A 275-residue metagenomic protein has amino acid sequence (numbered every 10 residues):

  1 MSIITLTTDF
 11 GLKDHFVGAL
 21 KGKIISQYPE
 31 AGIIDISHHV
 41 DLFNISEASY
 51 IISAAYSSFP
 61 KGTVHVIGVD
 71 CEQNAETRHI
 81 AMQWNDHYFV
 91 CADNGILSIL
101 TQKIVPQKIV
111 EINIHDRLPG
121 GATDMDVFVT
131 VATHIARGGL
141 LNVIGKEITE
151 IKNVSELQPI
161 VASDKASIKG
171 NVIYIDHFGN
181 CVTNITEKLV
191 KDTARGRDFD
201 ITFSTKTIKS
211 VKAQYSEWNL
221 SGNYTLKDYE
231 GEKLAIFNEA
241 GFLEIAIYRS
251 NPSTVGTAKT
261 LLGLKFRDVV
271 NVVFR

Functional and structural regions predicted by a protein language model:
M1-E76: N-terminal glycine-/serine-/threonine-rich phosphate-binding loop
S2-T5, A31-I34, T63-V66, H79-A81 (+9 more regions): Structural motif
I3, L262-R275: Short, basic/aromatic-enriched C-terminal tail that caps enzymatic domains
T8-F10, I36, G68-C71, N85 (+8 more regions): Fold-independent oxyanion-binding glycine-rich loops and adjacent beta-strand/coil segments at enzyme active sites
Q27-E30, A55-F59, K103, H134-N142: Change "in soluble alpha/beta enzymes" to "in soluble alpha/beta proteins
Q27-E30, I45-E47, P60-G62, I67-V69 (+1 more regions): Active-site histidine-anchored catalytic micro-motif
P119-R195: Anionic-ligand-binding alpha/beta catalytic cores of soluble enzymes and soluble regulatory domains that recognize
N184-L264: A conserved acidic, glycine/proline-rich C-terminal tail/linker
